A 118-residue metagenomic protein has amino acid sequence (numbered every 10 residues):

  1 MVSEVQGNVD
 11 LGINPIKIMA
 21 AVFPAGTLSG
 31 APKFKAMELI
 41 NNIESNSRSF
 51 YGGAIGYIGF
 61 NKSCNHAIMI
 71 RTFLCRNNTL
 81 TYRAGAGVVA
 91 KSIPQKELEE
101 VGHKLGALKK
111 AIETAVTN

Functional and structural regions predicted by a protein language model:
M1-N118: Conserved hydrophobic core element of enzyme catalytic domains
